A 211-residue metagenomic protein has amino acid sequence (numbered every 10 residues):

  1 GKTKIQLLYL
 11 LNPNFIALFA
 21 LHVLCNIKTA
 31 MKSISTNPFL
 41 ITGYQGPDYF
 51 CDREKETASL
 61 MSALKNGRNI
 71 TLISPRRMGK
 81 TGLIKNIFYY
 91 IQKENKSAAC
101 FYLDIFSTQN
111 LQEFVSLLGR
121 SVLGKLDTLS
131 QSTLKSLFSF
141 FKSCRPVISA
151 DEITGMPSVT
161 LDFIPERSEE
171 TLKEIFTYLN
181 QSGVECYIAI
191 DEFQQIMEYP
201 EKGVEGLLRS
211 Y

Functional and structural regions predicted by a protein language model:
K4-L7: N-terminal amphipathic/hydrophobic targeting modules at extreme N-termini, encompassing cleavable Sec/SRP-type signal
Y9, N14, L18-I27: Short, positively charged and aromatic/hydrophobic N-terminal segments
L18, N26-M78, G82-I91: Walker A/P-loop-proximal flanking segment of P-loop NTPase domains
N37-L40, F50, F114, R167 (+1 more regions): Aromatic-residue hotspot detector
P75-M78, G82-I188, Q195-I196, K202: P-loop NTPase nucleotide-binding core
L208-Y211: Substrate-engagement module of ASCE P-loop NTPases
